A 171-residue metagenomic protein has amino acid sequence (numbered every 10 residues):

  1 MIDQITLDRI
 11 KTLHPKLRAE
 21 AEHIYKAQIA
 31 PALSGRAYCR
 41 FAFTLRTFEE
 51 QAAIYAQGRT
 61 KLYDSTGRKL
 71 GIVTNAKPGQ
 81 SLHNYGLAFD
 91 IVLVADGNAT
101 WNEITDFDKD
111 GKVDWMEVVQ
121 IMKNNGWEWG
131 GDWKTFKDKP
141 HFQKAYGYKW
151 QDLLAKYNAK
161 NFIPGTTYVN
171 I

Functional and structural regions predicted by a protein language model:
M1-K149, N158, P164-N170: Cell-envelope/glycan interface and biosynthesis
L154-A155: Polybasic, low-complexity binding patches
